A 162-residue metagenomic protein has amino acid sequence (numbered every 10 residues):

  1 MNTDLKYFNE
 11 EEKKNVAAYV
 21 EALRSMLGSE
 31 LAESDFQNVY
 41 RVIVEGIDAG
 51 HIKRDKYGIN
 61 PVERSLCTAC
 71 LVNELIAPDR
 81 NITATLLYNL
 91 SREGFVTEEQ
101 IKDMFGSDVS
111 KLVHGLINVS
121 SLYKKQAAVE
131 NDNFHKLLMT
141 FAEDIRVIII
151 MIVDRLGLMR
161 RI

Functional and structural regions predicted by a protein language model:
M1-I162: Active-site helical microenvironments for divalent-metal-assisted chemistry
